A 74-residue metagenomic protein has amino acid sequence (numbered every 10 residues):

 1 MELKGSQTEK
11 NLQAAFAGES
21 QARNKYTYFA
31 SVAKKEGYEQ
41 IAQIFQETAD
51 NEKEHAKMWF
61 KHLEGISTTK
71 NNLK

Functional and structural regions predicted by a protein language model:
M1-K74: Non-heme di-metal
